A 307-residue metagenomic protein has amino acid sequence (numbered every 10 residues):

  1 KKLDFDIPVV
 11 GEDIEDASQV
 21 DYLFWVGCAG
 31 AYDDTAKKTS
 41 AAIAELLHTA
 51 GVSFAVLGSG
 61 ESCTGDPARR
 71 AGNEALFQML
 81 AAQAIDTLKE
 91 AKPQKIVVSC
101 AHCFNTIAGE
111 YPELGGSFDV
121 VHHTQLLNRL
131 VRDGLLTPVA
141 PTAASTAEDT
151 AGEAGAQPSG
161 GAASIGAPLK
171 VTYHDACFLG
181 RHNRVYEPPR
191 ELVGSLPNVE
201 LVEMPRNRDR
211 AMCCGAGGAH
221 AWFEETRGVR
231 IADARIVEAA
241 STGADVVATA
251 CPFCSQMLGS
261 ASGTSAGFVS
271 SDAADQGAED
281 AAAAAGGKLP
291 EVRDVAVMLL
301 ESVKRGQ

Functional and structural regions predicted by a protein language model:
K1-G115, L130, S145: Iron-sulfur-cluster electron-transfer modules
G27-A31, G60-R70, V98-T106, H174-H182 (+2 more regions): Local cysteine-cluster metal-coordination motifs and their immediate loop/turn environment, predominantly Fe-S cluster
Y32-T39, D175-S195: Active-site glycine- and acidic-residue-rich loops that bind and position anionic ligands or nucleotide-like cofactors
A41-S53, Y186-E200: Short helix-loop-beta junction
G116-P141, R206-D209, F268, D272 (+1 more regions): Short, flexible loop segments at boundaries between secondary-structure elements
T137-A167, S262-G287: Intrinsically disordered, low-complexity terminal tails and inter-domain linkers enriched for S/T/G/P/D/E
V199-P205, F223-A232: Long, compositionally biased charged/polar accessory segments in the mid-to-C-terminal portions of proteins
R227-D245: A short, acidic, amphipathic alpha-helical segment used as a generic capping/interface helix at domain edges
